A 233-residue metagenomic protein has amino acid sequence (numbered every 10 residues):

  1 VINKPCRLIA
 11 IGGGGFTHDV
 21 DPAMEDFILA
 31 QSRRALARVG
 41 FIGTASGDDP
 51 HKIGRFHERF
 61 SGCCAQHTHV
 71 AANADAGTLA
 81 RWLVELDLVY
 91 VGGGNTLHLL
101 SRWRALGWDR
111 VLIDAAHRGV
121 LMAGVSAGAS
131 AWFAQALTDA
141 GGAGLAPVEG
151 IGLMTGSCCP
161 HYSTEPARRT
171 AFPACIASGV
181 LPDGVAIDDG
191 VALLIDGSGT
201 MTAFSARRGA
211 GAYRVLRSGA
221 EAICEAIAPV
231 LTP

Functional and structural regions predicted by a protein language model:
V1-A35, F41-E58, L88, A136-T138 (+1 more regions): C-terminal and late-domain segments of enzyme folds
A10, T68-H69, Y90-V91, M122-V125 (+1 more regions): General beta-strand structural signal in soluble alpha/beta enzymes
H18, L99-L100, F133: Glycine/Thr-rich phosphate-binding loops of Rossmann-like dinucleotide-binding domains
Q31, W82-E85, L106-G119: Catalytic-core regions built around general acid/base machinery
F41, W103, A131-W132: Tryptophan-centric aromatic hotspots in well-structured domains and transmembrane helices
I42-G43, G47-G94: A glycine-rich, hydrophobic loop/mini-helix early in the fold
Y90-G93, L112-Q135: Catalytic nucleophile loop
T96-L106: Glycine/threonine-rich flexible loop motifs
